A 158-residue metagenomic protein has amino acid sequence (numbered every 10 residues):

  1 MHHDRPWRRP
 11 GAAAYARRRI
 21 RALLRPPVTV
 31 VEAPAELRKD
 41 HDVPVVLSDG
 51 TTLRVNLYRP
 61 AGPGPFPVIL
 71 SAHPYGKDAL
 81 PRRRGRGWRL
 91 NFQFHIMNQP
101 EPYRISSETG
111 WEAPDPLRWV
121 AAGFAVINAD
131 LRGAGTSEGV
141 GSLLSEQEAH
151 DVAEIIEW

Functional and structural regions predicted by a protein language model:
M1-K39, P44: N-terminal targeting or regulatory segments adjacent to alpha/beta-hydrolase or S9 domains
D4, R8, H41-D42, V46 (+3 more regions): Mature extracytoplasmic enzyme cores
P26-G64, V68: N-terminal cap/lid segment of alpha/beta-hydrolase-fold proteins
D42, S137-G141: Glycine- and acidic
G62-F66, S71-V120, I127, A134-T136: Short substrate-entry loop that stabilizes the transition state in hydrolases
R86, G141-L144: Short glycine-enriched, charge-decorated loop/helix-capping segments at active-site entrances that position
G110-W111, A121, L143-W158: Alpha/beta-hydrolase active-site loop
